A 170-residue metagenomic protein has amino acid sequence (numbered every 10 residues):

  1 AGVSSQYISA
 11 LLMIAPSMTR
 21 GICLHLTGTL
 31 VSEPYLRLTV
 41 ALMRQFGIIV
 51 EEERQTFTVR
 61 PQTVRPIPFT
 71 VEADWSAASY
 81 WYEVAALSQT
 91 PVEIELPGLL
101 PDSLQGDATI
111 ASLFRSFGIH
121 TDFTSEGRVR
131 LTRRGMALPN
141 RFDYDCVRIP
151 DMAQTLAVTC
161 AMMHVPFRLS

Functional and structural regions predicted by a protein language model:
A1-S170: Short, structured segments at the rim of ligand-binding sites
